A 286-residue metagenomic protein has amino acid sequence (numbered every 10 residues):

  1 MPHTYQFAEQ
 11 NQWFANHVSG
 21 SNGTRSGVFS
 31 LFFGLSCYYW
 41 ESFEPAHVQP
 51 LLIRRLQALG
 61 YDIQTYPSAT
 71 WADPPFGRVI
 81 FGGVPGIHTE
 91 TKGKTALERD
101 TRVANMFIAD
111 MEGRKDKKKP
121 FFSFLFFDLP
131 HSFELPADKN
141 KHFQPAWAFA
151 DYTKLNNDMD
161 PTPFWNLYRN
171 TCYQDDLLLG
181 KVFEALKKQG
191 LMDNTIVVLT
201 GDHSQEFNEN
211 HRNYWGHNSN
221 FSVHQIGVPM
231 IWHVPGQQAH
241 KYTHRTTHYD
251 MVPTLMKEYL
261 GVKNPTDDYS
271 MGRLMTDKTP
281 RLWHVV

Functional and structural regions predicted by a protein language model:
M1-Q10, L31, L56, P120-F127 (+6 more regions): Beta-strand elements within well-structured catalytic alpha/beta cores of enzymes that handle phosphate/sulfate esters
M1-T153, M159, Y259: Active-site-proximal alpha/beta segments of enzymes that process anionic O-linked groups
G23, K117, L167, M192 (+1 more regions): A generic fold-level signal
Y38, L59, I87, D128 (+5 more regions): Phosphate/oxyanion-binding loops and surfaces in catalytic or ligand/nucleic-acid-binding neighborhoods
F43-V48, T162-Q174, N220-I226, Q237-P253 (+1 more regions): A short beta-strand-to-alpha-helix junction
A104-E112, A148-T195: A long, amphipathic alpha-helix that forms part of the scaffold/cap immediately adjacent to metal-dependent active
K187, L191-Q237: Histidine-centered active-site microenvironments of extracellular/periplasmic hydrolases and transferases
K187-G190, V234-V286: Membrane-interface soluble catalytic domains
